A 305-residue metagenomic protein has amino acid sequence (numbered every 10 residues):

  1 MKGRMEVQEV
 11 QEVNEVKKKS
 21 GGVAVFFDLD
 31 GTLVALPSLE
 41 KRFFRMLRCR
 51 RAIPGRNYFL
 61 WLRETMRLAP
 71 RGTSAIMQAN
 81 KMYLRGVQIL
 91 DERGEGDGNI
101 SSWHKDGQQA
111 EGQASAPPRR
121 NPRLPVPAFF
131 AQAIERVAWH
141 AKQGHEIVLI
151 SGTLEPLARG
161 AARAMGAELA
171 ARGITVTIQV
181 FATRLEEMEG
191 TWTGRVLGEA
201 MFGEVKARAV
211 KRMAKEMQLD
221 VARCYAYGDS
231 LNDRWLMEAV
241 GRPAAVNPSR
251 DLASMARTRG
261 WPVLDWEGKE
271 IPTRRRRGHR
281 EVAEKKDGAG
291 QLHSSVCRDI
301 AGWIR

Functional and structural regions predicted by a protein language model:
R4-K17, K105-Q113: Compositionally biased, intrinsically disordered low-complexity segments enriched for polar/charged residues
E6, G22-A24, E95-G98, D106-G107 (+5 more regions): C-terminal cap/substrate-recognition subdomain and adjoining C-terminal extension of metal-dependent phosphatase-like
K17-R71: Active-site neighborhood of HAD-like aspartate-dependent phosphohydrolases
G31, E92, V180: A residue-level signal for conserved active-site and pocket-lining positions in enzyme catalytic cores
L36, E92, T183: Active-site phosphate-binding/coordination module
P37-K41, M77-Q78, P156, E204 (+1 more regions): A generic alpha-helix surface/boundary motif
E40, F44, T65-V148: Short linear elements at protein peripheries
R280-E284: Post-J-domain flank of DnaJ/Hsp40 co-chaperones
